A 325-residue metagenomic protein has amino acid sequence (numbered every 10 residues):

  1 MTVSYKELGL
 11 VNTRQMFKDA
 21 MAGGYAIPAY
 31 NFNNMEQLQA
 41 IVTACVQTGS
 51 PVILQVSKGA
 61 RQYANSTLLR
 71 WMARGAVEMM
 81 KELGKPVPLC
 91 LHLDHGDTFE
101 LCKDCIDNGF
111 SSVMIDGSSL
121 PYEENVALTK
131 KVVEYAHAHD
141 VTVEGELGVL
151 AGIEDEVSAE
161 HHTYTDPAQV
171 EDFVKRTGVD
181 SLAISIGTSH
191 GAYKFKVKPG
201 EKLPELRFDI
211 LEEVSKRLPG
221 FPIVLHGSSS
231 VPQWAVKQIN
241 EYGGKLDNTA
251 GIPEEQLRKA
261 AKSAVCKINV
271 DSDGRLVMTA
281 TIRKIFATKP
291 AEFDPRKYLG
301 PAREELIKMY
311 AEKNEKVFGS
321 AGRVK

Functional and structural regions predicted by a protein language model:
M1-Y5, V56-G59: Glycine-rich phosphate-binding "P-loop"
T2-P28, E292-F293: Generic N-terminal amphipathic, Lys/Arg-enriched alpha-helix
V11-D19, M35-A60, T67-K85, H95-P222 (+6 more regions): Alpha/beta enzyme core
I27-N31, L91-H92, M114, I223-L225 (+2 more regions): Short catalytic-loop micro-motif centered on adjacent basic/acidic residues
N31, E160-T163, P204, L246-A250 (+4 more regions): Hydrophobic alpha-helical scaffolding
L54, R61-N65, L257, C266-P290 (+1 more regions): Shared catalytic-loop signature of beta/alpha-barrel
T281-K325: Extended, intrinsically disordered, low-complexity segments
